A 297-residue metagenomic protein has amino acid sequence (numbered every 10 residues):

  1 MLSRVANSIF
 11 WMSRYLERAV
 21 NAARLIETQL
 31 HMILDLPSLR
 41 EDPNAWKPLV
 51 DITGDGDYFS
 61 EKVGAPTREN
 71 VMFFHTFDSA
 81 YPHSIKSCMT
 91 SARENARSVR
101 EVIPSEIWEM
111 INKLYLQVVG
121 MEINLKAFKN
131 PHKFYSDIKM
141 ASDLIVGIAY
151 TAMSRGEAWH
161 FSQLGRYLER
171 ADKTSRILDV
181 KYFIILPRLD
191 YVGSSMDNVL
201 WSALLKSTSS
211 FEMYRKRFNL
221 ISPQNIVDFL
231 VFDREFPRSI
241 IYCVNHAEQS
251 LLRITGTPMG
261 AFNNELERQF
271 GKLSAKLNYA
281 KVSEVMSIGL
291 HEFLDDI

Functional and structural regions predicted by a protein language model:
M1-I297: Alpha-helical transmembrane segments and their helix-helix packing motifs
